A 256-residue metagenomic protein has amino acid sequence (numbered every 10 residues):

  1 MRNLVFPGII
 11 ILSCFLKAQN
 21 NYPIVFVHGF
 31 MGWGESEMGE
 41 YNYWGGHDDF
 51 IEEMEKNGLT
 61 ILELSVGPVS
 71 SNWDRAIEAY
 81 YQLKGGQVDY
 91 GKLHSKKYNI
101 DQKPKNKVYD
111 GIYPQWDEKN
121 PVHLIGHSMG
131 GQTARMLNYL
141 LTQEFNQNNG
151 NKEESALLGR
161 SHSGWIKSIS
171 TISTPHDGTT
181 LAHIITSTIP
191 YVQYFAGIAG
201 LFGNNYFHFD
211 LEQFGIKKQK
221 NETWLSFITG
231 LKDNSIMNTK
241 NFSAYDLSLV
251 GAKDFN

Functional and structural regions predicted by a protein language model:
M1-Q19: Bacterial Sec-dependent N-terminal signal peptides
Q19-Q193: N-terminal non-catalytic accessory region
Y139, Q143-N256: Helical cap/lid subdomain of alpha/beta-hydrolase-fold lipid enzymes that gates access to the catalytic pocket
